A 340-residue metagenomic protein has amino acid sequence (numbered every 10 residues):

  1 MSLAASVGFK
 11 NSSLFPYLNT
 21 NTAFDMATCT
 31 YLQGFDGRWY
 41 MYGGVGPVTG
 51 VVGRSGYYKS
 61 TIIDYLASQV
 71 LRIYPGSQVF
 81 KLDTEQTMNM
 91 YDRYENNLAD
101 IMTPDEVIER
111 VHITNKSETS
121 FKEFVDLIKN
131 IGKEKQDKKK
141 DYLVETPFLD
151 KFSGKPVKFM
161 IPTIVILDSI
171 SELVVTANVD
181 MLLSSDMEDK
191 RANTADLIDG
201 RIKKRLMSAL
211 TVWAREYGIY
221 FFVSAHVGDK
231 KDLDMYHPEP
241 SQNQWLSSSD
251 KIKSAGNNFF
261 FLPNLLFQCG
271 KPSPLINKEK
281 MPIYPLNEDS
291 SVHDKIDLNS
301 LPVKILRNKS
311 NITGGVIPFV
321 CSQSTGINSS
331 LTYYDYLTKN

Functional and structural regions predicted by a protein language model:
M1-E106, S120, L127-N130: The Walker A/P-loop phosphate-binding site
A23-D36, Q136-P156, E239-W245: Intrinsically disordered, low-complexity domain-flanking/linker segments in eukaryotic proteins, enriched
M41-G44, V70-P75, K151-M160, V212-Y217 (+1 more regions): Conserved catalytic network of the ASCE P-loop NTPase/AAA+ motor domain
Y42-G43, E145-I161, S248-D250, S291-D297: Intrinsically disordered, low-complexity acidic Ser/Thr-rich regulatory segments
Q69-I73, E95-I101, L127-K138, E172-T176 (+5 more regions): Conserved, well-folded catalytic cores of nucleic-acid-processing and energy-transducing macromolecular machines
G76-T194: Conserved inter-motif catalytic segment of the P-loop NTP-binding fold
D196-T332, Y336: Phosphate-binding/switch region of NTP-binding enzymes
